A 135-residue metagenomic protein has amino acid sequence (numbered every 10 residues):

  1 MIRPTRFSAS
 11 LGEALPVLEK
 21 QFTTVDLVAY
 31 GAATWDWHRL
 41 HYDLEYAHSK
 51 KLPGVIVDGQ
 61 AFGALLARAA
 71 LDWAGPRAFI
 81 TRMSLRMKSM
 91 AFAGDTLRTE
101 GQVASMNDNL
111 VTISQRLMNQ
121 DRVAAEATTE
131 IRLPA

Functional and structural regions predicted by a protein language model:
M1-F79: Hot-dog-fold acyl-thioester-processing enzymes
M1-P16, A91-A135: HotDog/MaoC-like acyl-thioester-processing domains
F22, M87, I131-L133: Hydrophobic residues in beta-strands and at strand termini
A70-T99: Mid-chain, well-packed structural core segment of small domains
